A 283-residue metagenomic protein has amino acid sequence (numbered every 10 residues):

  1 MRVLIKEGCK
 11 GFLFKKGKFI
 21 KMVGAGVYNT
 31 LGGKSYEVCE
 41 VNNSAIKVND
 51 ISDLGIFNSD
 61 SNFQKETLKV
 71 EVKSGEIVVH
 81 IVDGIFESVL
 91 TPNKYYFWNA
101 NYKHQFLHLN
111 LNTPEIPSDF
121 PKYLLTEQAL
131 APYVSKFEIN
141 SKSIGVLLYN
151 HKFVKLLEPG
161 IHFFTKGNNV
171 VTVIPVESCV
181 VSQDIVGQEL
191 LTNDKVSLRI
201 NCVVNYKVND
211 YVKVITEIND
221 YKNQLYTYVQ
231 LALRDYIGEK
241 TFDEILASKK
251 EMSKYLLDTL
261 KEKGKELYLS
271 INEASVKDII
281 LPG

Functional and structural regions predicted by a protein language model:
M1-G283: N-terminal hydrophobic membrane-entry segments
